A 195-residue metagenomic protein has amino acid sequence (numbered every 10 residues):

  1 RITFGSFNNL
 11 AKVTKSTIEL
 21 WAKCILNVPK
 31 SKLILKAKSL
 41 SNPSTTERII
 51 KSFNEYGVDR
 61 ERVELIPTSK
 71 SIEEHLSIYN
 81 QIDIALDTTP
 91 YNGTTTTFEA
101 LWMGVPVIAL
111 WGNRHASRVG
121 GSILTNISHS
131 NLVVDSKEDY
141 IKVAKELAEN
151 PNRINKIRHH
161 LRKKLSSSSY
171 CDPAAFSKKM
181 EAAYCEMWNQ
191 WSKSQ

Functional and structural regions predicted by a protein language model:
R1-T14, I18, M180: Conserved donor-binding/catalytic core segment of Leloir-type glycosyltransferases
R1-T3, K32, P106: Residues that mark the start of a beta-strand
N8-L10, K23-L26, K30, K36-E55 (+1 more regions): C-terminal amphipathic helix plus adjacent low-complexity, charged tail appended to glycosyltransferase catalytic
E19-K23, T96-E99: A short acidic, amphipathic alpha-helical/loop segment
R60, T88-C171: Catalytic binding pocket for nucleotide-activated donors in carbohydrate/polymer assembly enzymes
R60-S71, T89: Active-site donor-binding acidic/aromatic loop of nucleotide-activated sugar and phosphosugar transferases involved
E73-H75, T96: Short acidic active-site motifs
I78-P90: Acidic donor-binding loop of glycosyltransferase active sites
